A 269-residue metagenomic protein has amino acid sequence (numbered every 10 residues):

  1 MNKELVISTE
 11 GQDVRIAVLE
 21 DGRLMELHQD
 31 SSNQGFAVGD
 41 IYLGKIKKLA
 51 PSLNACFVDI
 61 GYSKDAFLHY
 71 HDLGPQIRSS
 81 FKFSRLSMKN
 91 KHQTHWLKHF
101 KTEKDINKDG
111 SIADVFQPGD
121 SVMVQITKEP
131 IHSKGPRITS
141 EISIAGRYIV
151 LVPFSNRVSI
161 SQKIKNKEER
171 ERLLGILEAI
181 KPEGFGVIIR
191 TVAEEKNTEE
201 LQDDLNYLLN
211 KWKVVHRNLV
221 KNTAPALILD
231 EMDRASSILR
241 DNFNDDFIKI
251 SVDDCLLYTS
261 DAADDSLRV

Functional and structural regions predicted by a protein language model:
M1-S260, R268: Single-stranded RNA-binding surfaces
D265: Conserved AMP-binding A3 loop
